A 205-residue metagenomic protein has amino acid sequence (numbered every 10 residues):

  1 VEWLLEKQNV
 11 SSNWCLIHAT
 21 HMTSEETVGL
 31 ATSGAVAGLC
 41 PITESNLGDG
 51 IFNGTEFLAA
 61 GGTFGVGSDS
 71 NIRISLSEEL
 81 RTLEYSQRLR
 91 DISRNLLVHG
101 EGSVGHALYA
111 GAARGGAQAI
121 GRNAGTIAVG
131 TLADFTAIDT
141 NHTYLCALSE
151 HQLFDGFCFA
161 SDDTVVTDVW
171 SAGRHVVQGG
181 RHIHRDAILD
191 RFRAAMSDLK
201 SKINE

Functional and structural regions predicted by a protein language model:
V1-R73: Active-site core of metal-dependent hydrolases
N9, N13, G54-H142: His/Asp/Glu-enriched, well-ordered alpha-helical/loop segment that forms or immediately abuts the divalent-metal
A19-T20, R88, N141, R174: Flexible loop residues that form catalytic and substrate-binding hotspots at small-molecule/glycan-binding clefts
T27, G50-I51, S77, H182 (+1 more regions): Conserved strand-to-helix beginnings and helix N-cap segments that scaffold or border functional pockets
T32, S75-E78, T164: Short, solvent-exposed loop/turn segments at the edges of secondary structure
L47-G48, S75-L76, L148, A187: Short secondary-structure boundary/hinge segments and terminal tails
Y109-E205: Active-site microenvironment of metallo-dependent hydrolases
